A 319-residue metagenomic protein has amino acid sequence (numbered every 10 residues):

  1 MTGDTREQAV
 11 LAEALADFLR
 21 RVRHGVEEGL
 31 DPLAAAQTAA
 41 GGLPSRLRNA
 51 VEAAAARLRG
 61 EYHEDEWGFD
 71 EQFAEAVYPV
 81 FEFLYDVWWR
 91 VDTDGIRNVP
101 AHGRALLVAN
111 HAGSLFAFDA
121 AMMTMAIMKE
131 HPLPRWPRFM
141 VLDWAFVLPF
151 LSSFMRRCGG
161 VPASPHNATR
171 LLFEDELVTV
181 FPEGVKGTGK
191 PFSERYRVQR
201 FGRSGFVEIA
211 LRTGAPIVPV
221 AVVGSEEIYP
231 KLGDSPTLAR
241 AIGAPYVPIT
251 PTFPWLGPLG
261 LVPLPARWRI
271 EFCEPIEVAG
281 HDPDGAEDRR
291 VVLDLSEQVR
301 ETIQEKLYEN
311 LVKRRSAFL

Functional and structural regions predicted by a protein language model:
T2-H166, S235, Y308-L319: Membrane-anchoring hydrophobic helices of lipid-metabolizing enzymes
E82, E208, R212, E297 (+1 more regions): A broad, structural surface signal
D86-A286: Soluble catalytic domains of membrane acyltransferases
P263-L319: C-terminal terminal-subdomain/extension
